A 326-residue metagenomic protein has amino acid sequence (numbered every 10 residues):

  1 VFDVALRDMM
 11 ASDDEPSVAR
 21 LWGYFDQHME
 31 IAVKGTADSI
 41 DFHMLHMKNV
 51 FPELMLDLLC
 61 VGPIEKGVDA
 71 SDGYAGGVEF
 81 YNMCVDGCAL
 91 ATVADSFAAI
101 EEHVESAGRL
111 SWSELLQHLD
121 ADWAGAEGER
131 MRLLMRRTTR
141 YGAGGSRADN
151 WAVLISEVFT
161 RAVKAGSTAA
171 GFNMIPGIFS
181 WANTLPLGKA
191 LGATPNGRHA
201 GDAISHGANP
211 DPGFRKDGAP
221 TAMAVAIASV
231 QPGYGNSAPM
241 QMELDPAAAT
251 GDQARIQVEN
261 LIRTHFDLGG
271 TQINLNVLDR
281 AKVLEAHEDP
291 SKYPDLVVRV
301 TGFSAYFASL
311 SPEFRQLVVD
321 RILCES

Functional and structural regions predicted by a protein language model:
V1-S326: Acidic, glycine-enriched catalytic cores built around paired aspartates
